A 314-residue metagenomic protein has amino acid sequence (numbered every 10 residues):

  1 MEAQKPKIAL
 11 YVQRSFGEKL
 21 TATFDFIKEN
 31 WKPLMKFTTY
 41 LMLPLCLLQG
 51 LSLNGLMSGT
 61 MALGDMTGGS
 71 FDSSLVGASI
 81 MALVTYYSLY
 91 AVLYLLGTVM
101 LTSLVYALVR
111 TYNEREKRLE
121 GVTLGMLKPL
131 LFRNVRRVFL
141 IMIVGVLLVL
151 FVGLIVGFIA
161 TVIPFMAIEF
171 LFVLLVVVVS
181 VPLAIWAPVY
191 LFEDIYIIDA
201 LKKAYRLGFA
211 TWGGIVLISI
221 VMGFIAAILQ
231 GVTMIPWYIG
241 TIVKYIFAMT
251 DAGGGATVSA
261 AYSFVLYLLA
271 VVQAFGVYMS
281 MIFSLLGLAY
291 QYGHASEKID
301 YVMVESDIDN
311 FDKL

Functional and structural regions predicted by a protein language model:
E2-Y11, A22, G64-L75, Y106-R118 (+3 more regions): Juxtamembrane transition segments at transmembrane-helix termini in multipass membrane proteins
G17-L45, G121-F151, V181-L229, L266: Interfacial aromatic "cap" segments that immediately flank transmembrane helices in multipass membrane proteins
F37-S58, T85-T102, F139-S180, I218-I246 (+1 more regions): Hydrophobic alpha-helical transmembrane segments in multi-pass membrane proteins
S58-L89: Membrane-anchoring/interfacial helices and their immediately flanking loops in integral membrane proteins
L75, I80, Y87, I198-A210 (+1 more regions): A broadly tuned preference for mixed-charge, low-complexity surface segments
M100-L131: Hydrophobic transmembrane alpha-helix segments characteristic of membrane transport and insertion machinery
